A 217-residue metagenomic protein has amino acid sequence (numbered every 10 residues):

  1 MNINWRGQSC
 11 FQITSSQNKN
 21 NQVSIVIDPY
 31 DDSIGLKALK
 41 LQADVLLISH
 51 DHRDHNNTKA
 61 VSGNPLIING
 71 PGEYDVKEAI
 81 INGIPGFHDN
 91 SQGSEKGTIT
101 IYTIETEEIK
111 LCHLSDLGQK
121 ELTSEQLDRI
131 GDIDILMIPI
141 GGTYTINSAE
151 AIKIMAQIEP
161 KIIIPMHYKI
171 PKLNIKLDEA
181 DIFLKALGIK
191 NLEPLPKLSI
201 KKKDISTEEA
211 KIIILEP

Functional and structural regions predicted by a protein language model:
M1-I34, E95-S115, I135: Conserved beta-strand hairpin/beta-sheet module of binuclear metal-dependent hydrolase folds, prominently
M1-Q22, G72-I84, D204-T207, K211-P217: Zn-dependent metallo-beta-lactamase
I3-S9, E95-K96, I162-P217: Binuclear metal-ion centers of metallo-dependent hydrolases, dominated by the metallo-beta-lactamase
I13, L46, H50, I81 (+2 more regions): Divalent metal-coordination and catalytic microenvironments
P29-D31, D51, G86-H88, S115-Q119 (+2 more regions): Active-site metal-binding loops of divalent metal-dependent hydrolases
D31-E73, D128-M137: Active-site metal-binding motif and surrounding structural segment of the metallo-beta-lactamase
T58-C112: Portal/gating segments that form or line small-molecule/metal binding sites
N90-I158: Active-site-proximal loop/helix segments of hydrolase catalytic cores
